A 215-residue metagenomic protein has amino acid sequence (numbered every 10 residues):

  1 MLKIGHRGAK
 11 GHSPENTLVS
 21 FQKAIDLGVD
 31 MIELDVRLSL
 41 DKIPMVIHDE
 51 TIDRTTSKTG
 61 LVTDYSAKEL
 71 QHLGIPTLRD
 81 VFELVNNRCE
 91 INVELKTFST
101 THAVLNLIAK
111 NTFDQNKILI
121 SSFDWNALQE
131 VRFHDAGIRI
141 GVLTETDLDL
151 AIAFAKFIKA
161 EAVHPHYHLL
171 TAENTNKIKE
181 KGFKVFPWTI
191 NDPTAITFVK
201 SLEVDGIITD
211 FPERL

Functional and structural regions predicted by a protein language model:
M1-L215: Phosphate-group recognition and catalysis centered on beta-loop-alpha active-site segments
